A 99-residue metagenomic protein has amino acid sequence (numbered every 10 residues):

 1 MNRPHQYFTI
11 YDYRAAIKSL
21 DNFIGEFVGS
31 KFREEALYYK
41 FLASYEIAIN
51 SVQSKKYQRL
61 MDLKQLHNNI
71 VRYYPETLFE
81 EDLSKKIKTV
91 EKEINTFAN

Functional and structural regions predicted by a protein language model:
M1-N99: Acidic, polar-rich low-complexity tracts and alpha-helical solenoid repeat scaffolds
